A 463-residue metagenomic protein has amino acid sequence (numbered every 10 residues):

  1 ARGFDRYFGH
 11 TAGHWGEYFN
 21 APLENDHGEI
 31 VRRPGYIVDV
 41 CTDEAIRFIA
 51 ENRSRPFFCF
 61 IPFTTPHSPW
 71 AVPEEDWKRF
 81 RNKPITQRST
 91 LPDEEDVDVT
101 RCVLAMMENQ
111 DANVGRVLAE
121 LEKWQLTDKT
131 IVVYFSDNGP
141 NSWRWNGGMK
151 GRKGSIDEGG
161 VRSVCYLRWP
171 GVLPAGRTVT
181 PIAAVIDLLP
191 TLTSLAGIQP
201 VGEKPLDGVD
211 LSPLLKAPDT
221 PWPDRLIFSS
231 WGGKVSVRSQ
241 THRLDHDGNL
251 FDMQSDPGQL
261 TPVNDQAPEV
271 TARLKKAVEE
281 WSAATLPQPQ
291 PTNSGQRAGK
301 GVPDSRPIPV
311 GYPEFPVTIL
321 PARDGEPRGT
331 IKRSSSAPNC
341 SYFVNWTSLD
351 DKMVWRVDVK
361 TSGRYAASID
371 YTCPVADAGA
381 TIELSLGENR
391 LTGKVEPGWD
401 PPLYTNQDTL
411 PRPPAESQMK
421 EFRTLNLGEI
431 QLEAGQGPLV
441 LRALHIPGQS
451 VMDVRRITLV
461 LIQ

Functional and structural regions predicted by a protein language model:
R6-L189, T193-L206, Q254-K276, E280 (+1 more regions): Active-site-proximal cap/lid insertion segments
G16, S54, Q125, S142 (+4 more regions): A cross-taxa feature marking solvent-exposed loop/turn segments within ectodomains of secreted and single-pass membrane
D26-H27, Q240, S385-N389: Short strand-turn-strand beta-turns centered on an Asx-Gly dipeptide
R47-I49, G233-L244: Short, surface-exposed beta-strand/loop micro-motifs that present aromatic residues
P170, S239, M253, R456-Q463: Short beta-strand-to-coil "C-cap" segments at the C-terminal boundary of structured domains/repeats, marking
L211, T271, K275-A277, W281-Q463: Extracytoplasmic
R225-F228: WW-domain-binding short linear motifs
